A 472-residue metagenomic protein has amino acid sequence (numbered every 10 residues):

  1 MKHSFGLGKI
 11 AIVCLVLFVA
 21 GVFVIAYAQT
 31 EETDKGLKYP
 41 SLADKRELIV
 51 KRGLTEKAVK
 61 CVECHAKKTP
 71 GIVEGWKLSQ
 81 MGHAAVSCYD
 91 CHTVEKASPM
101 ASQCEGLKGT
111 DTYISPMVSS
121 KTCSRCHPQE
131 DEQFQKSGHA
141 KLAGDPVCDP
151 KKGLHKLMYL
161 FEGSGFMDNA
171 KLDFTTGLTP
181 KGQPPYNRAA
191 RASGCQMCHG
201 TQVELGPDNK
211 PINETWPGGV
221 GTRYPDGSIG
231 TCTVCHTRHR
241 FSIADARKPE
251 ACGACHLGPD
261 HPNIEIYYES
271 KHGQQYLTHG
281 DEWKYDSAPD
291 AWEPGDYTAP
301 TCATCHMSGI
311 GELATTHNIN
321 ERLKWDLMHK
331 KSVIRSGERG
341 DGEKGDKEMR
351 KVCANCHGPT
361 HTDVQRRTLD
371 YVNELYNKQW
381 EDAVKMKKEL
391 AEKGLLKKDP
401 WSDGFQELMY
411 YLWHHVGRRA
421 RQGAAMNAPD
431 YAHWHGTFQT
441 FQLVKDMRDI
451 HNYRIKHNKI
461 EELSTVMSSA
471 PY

Functional and structural regions predicted by a protein language model:
M1-K2, A244: Accessible peptide chain termini
K2-C14: Bacterial N-terminal signal peptides that target proteins for export
V13-V22: Bacterial N-terminal signal peptides
F23-Y472: Short sequence/structural segments immediately N-terminal
